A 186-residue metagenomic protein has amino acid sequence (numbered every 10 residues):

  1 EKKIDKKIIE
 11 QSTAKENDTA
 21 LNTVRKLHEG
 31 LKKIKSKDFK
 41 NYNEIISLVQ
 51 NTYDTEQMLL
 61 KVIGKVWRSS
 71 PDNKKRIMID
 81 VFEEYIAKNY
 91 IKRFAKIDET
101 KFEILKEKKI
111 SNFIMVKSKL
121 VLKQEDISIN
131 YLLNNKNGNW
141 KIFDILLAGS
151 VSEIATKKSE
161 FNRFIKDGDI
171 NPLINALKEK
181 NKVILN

Functional and structural regions predicted by a protein language model:
E1-K15, N175-N186: N-terminal, intrinsically disordered, polar/charged segments of Gram-positive cell-envelope systems that serve as
K3, E10, D98, F113-M115 (+3 more regions): Core, highly hydrophobic multi-pass alpha-helical transmembrane subunits of bioenergetic inner membranes
D5, I9-F94: Early exported N-terminus immediately downstream of N-terminal targeting peptides
K15, K33-K40, S69-N73, E99 (+4 more regions): Surface-exposed, polar/charged faces of alpha-helical domains in mature secreted/periplasmic/lumenal proteins
W67, E84-Y85, L122, A148-S152: Solvent-exposed loop/turn segments at secondary-structure junctions within structured extracellular/periplasmic domains
K88-S128, K180-N186: Surface-exposed, charged secondary-structure patches
D126-A155: Short beta-strand edge/turn micro-motifs at domain boundaries
L146-N186: Low-complexity, intrinsically disordered terminal/linker segments enriched in charged and Gly/Pro repeats
